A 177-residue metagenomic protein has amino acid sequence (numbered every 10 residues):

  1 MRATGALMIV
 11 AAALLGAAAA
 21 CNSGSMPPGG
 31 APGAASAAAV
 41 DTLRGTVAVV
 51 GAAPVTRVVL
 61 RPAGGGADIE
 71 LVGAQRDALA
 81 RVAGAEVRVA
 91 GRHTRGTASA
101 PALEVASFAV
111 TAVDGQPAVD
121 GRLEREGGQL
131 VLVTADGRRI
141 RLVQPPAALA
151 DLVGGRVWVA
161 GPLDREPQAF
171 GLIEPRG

Functional and structural regions predicted by a protein language model:
M1-T4: Positively charged n-region of N-terminal signal peptides that target proteins for export
M8-A18: Bacterial N-terminal signal peptides
N22-G24: Bacterial signal peptide processing site
A37-P54, V113-G127, G161: Structural detector for short beta-strands of small beta-barrel domains
V58-G64, V131-A135, L172-E174: Short, acidic/hydrophobic/Gly-rich beta-strand patch recurrent on exposed beta strands that often constitutes part
G66-A80, G137-L149: Beta-strand/loop nucleic-acid-binding surfaces
R76-V89, P146-A160: Short nucleic-acid-contacting surface segments enriched for D/E, G, S/T with interspersed K/R
T94-D114, D164-G177: OB-fold/S1-family single-stranded nucleic acid-binding modules
